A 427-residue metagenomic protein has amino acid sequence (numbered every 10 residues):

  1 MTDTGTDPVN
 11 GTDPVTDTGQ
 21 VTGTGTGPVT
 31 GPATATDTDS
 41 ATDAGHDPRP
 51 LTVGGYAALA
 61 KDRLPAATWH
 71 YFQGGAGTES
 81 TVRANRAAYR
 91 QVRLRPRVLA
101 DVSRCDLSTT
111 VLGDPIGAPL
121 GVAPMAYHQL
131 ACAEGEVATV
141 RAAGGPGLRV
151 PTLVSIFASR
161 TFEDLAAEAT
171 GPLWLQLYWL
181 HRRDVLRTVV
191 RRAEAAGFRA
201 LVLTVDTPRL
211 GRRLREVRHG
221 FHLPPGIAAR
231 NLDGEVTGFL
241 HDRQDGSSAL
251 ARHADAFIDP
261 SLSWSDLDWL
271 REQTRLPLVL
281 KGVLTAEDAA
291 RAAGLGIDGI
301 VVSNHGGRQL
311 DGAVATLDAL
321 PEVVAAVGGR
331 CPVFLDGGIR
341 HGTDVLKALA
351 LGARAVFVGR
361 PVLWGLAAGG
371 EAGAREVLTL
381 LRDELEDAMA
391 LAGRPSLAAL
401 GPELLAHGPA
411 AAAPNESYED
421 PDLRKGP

Functional and structural regions predicted by a protein language model:
M1-A41: Intrinsically disordered, low-complexity tandem-repeat regions
T42-G113, R213, F221-L262, A398-L400 (+1 more regions): An N-cap/entry alpha-helix motif that binds or orients negatively charged groups
P65, G328, G369-G370: Glycine-centered helix-coil hinge/cap
N85, T316-V323, L366-E386: C-terminal helical cap(s) of enzyme catalytic domains, especially alpha/beta-barrels
S108-I156: Active-site cofactor/substrate anionic-group-binding motifs, chiefly glycine- and Lys/Arg-rich phosphate-binding loops
R141, D164, E168, H181-L335 (+2 more regions): Alpha/beta enzyme core
G144-E168, P172-L186: A gly/proline- and charged-residue-enriched helix-loop-helix capping module
G393: Active-site-adjacent helical/loop segments in soluble small-molecule enzymes
